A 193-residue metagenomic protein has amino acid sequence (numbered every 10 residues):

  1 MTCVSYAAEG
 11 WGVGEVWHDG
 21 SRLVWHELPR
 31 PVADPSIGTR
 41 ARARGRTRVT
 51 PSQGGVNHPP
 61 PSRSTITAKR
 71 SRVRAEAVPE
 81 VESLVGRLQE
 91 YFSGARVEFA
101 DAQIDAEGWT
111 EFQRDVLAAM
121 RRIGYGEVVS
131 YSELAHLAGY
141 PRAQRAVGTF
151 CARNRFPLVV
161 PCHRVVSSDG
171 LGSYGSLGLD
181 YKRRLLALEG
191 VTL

Functional and structural regions predicted by a protein language model:
M1-P141, T192-L193: Basic nucleic-acid-binding alpha-helical/helix-turn surface characteristic of O6-alkylguanine DNA
D115-A119, A146, R184: Pre-recognition alpha-helix immediately N-terminal to the DNA-recognition helix within helix-turn-helix or winged-helix
M120, L134, C162-H163, L185: Residue-level signal for inorganic ion chemistry
R142-P157: Regulatory, non-catalytic segments
F156-S167: Local cysteine-cluster metal-coordination motifs and their immediate loop/turn environment, predominantly Fe-S cluster
D169-L193: …primarily DNA-binding HTH/wHTH and HhH modules…
